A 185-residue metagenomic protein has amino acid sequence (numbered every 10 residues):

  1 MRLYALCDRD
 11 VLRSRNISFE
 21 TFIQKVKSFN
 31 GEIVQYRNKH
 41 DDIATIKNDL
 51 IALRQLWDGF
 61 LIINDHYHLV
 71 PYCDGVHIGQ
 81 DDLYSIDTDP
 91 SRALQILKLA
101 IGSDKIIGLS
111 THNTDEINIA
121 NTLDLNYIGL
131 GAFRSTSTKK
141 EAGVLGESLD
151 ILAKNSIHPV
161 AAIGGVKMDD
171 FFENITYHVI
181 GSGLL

Functional and structural regions predicted by a protein language model:
M1-E20, K105-T111: Active-site mouth loops of central-metabolism enzymes
R2, F29-G31, D58, C73 (+3 more regions): A general structural motif
A5-V11, I78-L94, Y127-G143, G165-L185: Glycine-rich phosphate-binding active-site loops on the catalytic face of alpha/beta enzymes
N16-K27, A44-I51, Y67-P71, S91 (+5 more regions): Amphipathic, non-transmembrane alpha-helical secondary structure
E20, G31-A100: N-terminal active-site wall of soluble small-molecule enzyme domains
K47-D65, P90-H112, E141-M168: Alpha-helix-loop-beta-strand connector modules within alpha/beta enzyme cores
L61-I78, H112-N126, A153-L185: Catalytic cores of alpha/beta
A100-S137, A142: Internal catalytic-core helix/loop-beta-alpha segment that presents or stabilizes conserved functional determinants
